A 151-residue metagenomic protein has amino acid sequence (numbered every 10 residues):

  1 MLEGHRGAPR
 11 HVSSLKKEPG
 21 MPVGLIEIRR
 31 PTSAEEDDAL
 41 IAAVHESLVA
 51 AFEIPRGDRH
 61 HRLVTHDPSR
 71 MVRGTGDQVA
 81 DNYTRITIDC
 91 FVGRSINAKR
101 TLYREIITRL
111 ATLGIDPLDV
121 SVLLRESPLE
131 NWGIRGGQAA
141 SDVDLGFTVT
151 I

Functional and structural regions predicted by a protein language model:
E3-G20: Short, Lys/Arg-enriched N-terminal segments with co-localized hydrophobic residues within the first ~10-30 amino acids
M21-I151: Interaction-mediating elements
